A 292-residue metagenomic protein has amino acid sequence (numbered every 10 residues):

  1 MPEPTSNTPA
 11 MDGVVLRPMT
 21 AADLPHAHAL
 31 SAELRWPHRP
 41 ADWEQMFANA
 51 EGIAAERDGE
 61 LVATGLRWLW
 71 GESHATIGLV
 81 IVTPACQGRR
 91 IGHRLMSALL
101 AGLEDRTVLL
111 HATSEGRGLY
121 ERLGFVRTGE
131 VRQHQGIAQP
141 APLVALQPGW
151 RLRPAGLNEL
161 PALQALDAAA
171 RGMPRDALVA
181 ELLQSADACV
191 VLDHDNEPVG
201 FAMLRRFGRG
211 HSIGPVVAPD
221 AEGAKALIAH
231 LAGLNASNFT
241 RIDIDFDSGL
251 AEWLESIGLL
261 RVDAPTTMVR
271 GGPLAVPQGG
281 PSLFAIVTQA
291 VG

Functional and structural regions predicted by a protein language model:
M1-G13, T20-P25, Q45, E56-R57 (+7 more regions): Intrinsically disordered, low-complexity, positively biased terminal segments
L34-R39, G172-R175: Short Pro/Gly-enriched beta-strand edge/turn motifs at strand-loop
H38-D42, M46, L66: N-terminal, Lys/Arg-enriched amphipathic/low-complexity engagement segments that precede the first folded domain
T107-H111, V126-P140, R261-P273: Conserved catalytic-core motifs of GNAT/GCN5-like acyltransferases
T128, Q133-L160, D167: Surface-exposed beta-loop interaction hotspot
